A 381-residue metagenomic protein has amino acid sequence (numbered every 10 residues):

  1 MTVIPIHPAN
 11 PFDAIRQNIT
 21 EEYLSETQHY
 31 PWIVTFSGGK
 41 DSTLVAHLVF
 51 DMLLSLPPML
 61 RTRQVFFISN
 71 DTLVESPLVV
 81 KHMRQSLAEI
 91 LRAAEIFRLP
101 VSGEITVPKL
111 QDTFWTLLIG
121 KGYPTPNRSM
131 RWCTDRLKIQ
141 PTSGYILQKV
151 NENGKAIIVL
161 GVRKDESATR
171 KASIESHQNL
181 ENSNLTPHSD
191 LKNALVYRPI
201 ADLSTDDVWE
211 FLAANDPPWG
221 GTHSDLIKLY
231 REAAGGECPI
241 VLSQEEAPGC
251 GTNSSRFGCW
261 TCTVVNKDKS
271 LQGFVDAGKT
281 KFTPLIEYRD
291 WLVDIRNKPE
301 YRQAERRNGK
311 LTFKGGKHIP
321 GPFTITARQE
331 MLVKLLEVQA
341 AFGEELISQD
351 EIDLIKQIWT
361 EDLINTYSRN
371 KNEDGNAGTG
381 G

Functional and structural regions predicted by a protein language model:
M1-I33, S42-G381: Nucleotide-activated chemistry modules centered on ATP-dependent adenylation/adenylyltransferase
G39: Conserved G/P- and acidic residue-centered "switch" motifs that form tight phosphate/ATP-binding loops in soluble
